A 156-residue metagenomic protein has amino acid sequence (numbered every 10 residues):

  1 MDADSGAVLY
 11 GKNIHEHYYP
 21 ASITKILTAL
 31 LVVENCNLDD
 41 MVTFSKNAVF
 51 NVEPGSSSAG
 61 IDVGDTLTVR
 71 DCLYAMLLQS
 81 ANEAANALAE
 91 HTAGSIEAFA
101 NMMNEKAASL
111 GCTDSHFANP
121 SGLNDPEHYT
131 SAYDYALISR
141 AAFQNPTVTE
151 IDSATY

Functional and structural regions predicted by a protein language model:
M1-Y133, A142-F143: Active-site-adjacent loops and short helices of periplasmic peptidoglycan-processing enzymes
D134-Y156: Extracytoplasmic
